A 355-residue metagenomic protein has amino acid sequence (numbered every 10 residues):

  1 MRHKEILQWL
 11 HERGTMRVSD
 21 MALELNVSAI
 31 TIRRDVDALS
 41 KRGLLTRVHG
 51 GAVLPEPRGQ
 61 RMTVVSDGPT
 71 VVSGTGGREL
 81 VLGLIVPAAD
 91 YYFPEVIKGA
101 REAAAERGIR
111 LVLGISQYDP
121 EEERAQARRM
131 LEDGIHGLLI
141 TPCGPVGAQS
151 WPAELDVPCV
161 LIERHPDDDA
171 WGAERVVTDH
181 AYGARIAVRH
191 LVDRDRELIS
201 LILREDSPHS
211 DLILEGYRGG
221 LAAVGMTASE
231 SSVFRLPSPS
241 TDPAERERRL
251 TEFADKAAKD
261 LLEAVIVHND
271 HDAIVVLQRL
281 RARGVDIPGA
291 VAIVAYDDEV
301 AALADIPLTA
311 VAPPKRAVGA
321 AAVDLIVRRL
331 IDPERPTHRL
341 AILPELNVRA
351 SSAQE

Functional and structural regions predicted by a protein language model:
M1, E12-T15, D37-L111: HTH-adjacent hinge/linker in prokaryotic transcriptional regulators
E5, Y92-E106, G183-I186, P208-A228 (+3 more regions): Short, solvent-exposed amphipathic alpha-helices that sit in or adjacent to ligand/effector-binding or catalytic
G83, I135-P142, S200-L203, A258-N269 (+1 more regions): Periplasmic-binding protein-like
A105-I115, R218-E247: Short beta-strand elements in bilobed, periplasmic/extracellular small-molecule ligand-binding domains
C143-I186, H271, D297-L308: Flexible loop/hinge segments that line or gate small-molecule binding clefts
E174-L201, D211, R246-F253, P313-I331: Hydrophobic alpha-helical segments within soluble ligand-binding/sensing domains
A187-M226, H338-A353: An alpha-beta-alpha
D255-I266, D270-E355: Flexible loop/turn connectors
